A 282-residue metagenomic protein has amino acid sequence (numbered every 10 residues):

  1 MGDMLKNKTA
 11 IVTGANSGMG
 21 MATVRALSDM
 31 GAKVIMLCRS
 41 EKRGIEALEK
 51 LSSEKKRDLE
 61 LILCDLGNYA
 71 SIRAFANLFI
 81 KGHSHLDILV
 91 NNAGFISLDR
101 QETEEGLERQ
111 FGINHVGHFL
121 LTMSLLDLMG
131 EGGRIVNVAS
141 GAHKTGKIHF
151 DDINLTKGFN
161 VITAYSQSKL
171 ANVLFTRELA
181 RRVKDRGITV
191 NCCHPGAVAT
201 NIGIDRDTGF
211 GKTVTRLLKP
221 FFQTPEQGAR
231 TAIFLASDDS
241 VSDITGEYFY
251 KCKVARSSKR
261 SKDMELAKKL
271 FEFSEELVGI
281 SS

Functional and structural regions predicted by a protein language model:
M1-I204, L277-S281: Rossmann-fold NAD(P)H-dependent dehydrogenase/reductase core
R43, R206-G209, L266: Short acidic-hydrophobic sequence patches enriched in Asp/Glu that either
E54, G209-F210, F249-K251: A short glycine/small-residue-enriched secondary-structure motif
K55, E105, D152, D207 (+3 more regions): Amphipathic, positively biased hydrophobic alpha-helical segments used for protein targeting and membrane insertion
L155-F159, V214, V254: Short glycine/proline-rich turn/loop motifs
S168, C192, R216-R256, K262-K268 (+1 more regions): C-terminal helical subdomain
A199-R216: A glycine/serine/threonine-rich, flexible loop-to-helix segment that serves as the NAD(P) cofactor-binding "lid"
K268-S282: Intracellular terminal tails of multi-pass secondary transporters
